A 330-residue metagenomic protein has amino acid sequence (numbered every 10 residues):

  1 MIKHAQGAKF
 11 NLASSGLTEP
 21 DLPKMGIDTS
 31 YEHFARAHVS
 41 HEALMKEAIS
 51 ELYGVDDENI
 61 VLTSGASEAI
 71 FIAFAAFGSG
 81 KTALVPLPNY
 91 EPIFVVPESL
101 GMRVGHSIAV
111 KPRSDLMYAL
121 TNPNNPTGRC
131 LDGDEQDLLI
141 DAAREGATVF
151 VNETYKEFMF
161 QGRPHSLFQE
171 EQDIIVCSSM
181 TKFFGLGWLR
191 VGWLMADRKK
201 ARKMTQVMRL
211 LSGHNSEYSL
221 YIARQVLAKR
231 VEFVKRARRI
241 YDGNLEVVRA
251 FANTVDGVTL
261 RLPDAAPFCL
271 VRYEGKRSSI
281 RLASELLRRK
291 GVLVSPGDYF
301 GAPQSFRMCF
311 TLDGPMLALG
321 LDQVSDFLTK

Functional and structural regions predicted by a protein language model:
M1-E68, I72, A228, K330: N-terminal small-domain helix-loop-helix segment of the aminotransferase-like
A13, R224, I240-R249, T259-Y273: Conserved glycine-rich beta-strand-loop-beta hairpin in the small C-terminal domain of fold type I
D56-I60, K81-T82, Q172-D173: Short acidic capping loops at alpha-helix termini that bridge into adjacent secondary structure
A75-G133: PLP-dependent aminotransferase-like
V85, H106, L120, V151 (+2 more regions): Hydrophobic residues in well-ordered beta-strands that form the structural core
I108-G162, Q169: Active-site phosphate-binding strand-loop segment of PLP-dependent enzymes
Q172-D242, E246-R249: Conserved core segment of the aminotransferase class I/II
E285-V294, F300-K330: PLP-dependent enzyme catalytic core of the Aspartate aminotransferase-like
